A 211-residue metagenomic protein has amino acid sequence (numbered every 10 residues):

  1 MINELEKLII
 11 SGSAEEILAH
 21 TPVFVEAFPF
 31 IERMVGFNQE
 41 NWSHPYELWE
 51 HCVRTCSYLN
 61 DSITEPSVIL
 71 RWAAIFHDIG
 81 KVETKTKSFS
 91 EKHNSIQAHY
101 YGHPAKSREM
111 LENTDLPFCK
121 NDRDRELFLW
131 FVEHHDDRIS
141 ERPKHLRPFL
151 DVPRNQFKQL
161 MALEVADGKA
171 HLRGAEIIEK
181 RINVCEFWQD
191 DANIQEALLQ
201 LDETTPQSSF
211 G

Functional and structural regions predicted by a protein language model:
M1, A19, V23, R108-T114 (+4 more regions): Solvent-exposed, well-ordered amphipathic alpha-helical segments that flank/support binding or catalytic loops
M1-A98: Acidic/His-rich, divalent-metal-binding segments that scaffold phosphate/diphosphate chemistry
E4, S13-E16, V23-E26, F30 (+6 more regions): Exposed alpha-helical structural elements
S11, M34-F37, V152, D191 (+1 more regions): Surface-exposed polar/charged interaction patches
N60-E176: Divalent metal-dependent catalytic cores for phosphoryl transfer on phosphate-bearing substrates
E141-R142, H171-G211: Terminal helices and disordered tails flanking the catalytic cores of nucleotide-processing hydrolases
